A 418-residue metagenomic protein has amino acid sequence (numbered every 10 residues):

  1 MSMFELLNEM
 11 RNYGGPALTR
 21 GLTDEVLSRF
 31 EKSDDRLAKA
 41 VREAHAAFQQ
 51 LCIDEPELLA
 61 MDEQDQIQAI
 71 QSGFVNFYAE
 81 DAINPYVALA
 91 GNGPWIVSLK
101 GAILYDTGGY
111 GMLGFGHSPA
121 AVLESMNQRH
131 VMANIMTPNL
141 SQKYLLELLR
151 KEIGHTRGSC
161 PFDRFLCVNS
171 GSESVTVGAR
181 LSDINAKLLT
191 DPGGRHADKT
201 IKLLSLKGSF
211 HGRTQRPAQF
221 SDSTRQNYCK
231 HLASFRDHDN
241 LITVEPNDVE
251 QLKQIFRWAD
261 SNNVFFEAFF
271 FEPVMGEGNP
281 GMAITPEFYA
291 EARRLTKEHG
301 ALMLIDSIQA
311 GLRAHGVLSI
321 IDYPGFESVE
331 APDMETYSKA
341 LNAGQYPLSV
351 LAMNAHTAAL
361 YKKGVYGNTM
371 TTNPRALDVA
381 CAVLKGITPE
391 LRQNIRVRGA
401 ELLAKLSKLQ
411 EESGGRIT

Functional and structural regions predicted by a protein language model:
M1-F162, K405, E412: N-terminal glycine-rich, Lys/His-bearing helix-loop that initiates the first secondary-structure elements of many
M1-L18, F115-G116, A121, R150-F271 (+3 more regions): PLP-dependent aspartate aminotransferase-fold enzymes
L89, I135-K143, F165-V175, G208 (+3 more regions): Active-site nucleophile and cofactor-binding loops and adjacent substrate-binding regions of central metabolic enzymes
R213-P217, G325-L360, T372-L377: Active-site PLP attachment segment
E272-T285, G300-F326: Conserved PLP phosphate-binding loop immediately N-terminal to the Schiff-base lysine helix in PLP-dependent enzymes
L295-H299, S413: Helix C-cap/helix->beta junction micro-motif
H356, R375-N394, K405: Amphipathic alpha-helix from the class-I
P389-T418: Conserved PLP-dependent catalytic core of the aminotransferase class-I/II
